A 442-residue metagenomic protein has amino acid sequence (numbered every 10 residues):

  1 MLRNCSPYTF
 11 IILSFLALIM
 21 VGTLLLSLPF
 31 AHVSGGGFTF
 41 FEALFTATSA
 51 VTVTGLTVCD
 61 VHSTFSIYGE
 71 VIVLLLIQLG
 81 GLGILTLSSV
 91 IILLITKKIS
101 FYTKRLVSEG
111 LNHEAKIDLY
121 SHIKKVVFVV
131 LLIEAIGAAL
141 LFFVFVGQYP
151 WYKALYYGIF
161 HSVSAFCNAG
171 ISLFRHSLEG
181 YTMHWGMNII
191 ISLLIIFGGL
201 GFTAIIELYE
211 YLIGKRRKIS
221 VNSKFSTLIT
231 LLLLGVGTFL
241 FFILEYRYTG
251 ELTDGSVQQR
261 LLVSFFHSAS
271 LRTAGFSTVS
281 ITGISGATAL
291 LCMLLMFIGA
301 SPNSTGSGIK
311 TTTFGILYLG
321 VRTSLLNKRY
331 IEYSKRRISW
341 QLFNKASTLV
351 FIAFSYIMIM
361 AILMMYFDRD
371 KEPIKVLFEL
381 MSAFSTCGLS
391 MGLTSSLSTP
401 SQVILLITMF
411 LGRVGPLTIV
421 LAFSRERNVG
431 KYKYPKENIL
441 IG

Functional and structural regions predicted by a protein language model:
M1-G442: Membrane-proximal intracellular helices of multi-pass ion channels
